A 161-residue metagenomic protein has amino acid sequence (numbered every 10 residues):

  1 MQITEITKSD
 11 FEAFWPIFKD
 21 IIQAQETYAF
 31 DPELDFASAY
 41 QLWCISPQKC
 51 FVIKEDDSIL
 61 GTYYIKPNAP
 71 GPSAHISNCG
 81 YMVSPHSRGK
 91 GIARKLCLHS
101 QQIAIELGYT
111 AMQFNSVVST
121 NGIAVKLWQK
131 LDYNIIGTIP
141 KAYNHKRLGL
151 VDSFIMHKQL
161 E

Functional and structural regions predicted by a protein language model:
M1-F14: A short beta-loop-alpha structural element at the N-terminal edge of CoA-dependent acyl/N-acetyltransferase catalytic
W15-Q41: Conserved GNAT-fold acetyl-CoA-binding loop/helix
D31-H86, C97-L98, I103, Q159-L160: Acetyl-CoA-dependent GNAT
S58-G61, I123, L150: Glycine-rich acetyl-CoA-binding "A-motif" of GNAT/NAT acetyltransferases
Y81-M82, I139, H145-E161: Terminal substrate-recognition subdomain of acyl/acetyltransferases
A104-V117: Conserved GNAT acetyl-CoA-binding A-motif
F114-A124, Y143: Conserved beta-strand-loop-alpha-helix junction that forms the acyl-donor binding cleft
Q129-I139: Conserved acetyl-CoA-binding loop of GNAT-fold acetyltransferases
